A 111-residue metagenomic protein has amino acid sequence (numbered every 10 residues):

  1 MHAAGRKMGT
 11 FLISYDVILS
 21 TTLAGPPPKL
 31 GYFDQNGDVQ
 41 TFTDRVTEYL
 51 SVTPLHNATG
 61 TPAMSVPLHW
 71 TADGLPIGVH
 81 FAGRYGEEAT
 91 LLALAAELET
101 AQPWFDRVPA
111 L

Functional and structural regions predicted by a protein language model:
M1-A58, P109: Serine-dependent amide/ester hydrolase catalytic core
N57-L111: Structural helix-boundary/capping segments
